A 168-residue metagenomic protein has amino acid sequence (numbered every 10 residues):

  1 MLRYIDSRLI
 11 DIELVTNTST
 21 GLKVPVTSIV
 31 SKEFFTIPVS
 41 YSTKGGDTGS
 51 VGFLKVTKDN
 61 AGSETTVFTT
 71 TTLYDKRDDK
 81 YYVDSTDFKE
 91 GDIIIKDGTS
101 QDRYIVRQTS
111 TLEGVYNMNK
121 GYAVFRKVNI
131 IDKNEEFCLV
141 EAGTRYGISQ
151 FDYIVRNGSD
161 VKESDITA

Functional and structural regions predicted by a protein language model:
M1-A168: Hydrophobic alpha-helical membrane-insertion signals
